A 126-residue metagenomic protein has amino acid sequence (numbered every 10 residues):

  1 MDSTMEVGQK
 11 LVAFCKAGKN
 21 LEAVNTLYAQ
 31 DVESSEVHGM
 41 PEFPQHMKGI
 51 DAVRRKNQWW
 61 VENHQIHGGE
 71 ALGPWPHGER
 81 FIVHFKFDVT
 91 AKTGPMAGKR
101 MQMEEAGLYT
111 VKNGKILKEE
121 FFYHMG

Functional and structural regions predicted by a protein language model:
M1, M5, Q30, S35 (+3 more regions): Intrinsic disorder/low-complexity signal
M1-A17, A23-T26, T93-A97, N113-L117 (+1 more regions): Terminal "cap-and-tail" regions of soluble proteins that handle hydrophobic small molecules
D2, L21, N25-G78: A solvent-exposed, acidic/Ser-Thr-rich amphipathic alpha-helical stretch
G8, A17, I50-V53, Q102: A structural signal for well-ordered alpha-helical scaffolds and beta->alpha junctions
G8, A17-N20, V32, I82 (+2 more regions): Small-side-chain structural scaffolding
R54, Q58-G126: A beta-strand edge to alpha-helix "cap/lid" segment located at domain peripheries
